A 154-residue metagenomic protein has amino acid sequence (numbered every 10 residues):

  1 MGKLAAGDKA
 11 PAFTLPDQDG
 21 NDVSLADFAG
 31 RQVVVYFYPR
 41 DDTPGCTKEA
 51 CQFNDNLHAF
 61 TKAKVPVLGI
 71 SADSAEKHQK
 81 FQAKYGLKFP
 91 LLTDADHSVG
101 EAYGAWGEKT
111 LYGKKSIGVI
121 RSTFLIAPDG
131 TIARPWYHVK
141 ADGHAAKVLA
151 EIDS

Functional and structural regions predicted by a protein language model:
M1-S154: Chalcogenol-based redox active-site neighborhoods
